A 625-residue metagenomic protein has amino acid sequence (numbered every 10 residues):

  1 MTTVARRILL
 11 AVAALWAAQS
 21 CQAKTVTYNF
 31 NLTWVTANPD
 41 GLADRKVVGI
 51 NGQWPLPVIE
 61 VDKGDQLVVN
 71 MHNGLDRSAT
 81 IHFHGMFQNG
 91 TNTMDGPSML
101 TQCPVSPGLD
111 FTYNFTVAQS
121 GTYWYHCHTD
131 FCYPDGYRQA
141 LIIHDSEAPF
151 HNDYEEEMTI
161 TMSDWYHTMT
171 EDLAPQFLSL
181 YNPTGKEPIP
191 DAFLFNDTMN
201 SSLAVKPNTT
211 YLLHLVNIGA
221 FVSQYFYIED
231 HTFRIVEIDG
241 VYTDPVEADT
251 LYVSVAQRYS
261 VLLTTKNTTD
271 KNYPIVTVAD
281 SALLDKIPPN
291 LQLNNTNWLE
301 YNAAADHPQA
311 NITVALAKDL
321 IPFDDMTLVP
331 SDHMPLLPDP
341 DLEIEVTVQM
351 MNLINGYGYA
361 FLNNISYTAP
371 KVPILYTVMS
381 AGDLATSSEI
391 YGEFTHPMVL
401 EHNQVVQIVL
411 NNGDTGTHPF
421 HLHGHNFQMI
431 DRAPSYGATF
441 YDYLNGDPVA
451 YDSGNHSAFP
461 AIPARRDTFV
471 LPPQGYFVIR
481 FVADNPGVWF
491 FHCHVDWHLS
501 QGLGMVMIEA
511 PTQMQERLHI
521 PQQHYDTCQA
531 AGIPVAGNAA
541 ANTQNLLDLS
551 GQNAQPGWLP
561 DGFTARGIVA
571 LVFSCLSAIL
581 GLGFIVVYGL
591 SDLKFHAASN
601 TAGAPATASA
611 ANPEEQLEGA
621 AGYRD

Functional and structural regions predicted by a protein language model:
M1-A23: Fungal secretory targeting signals
W16-D110, I143, N152-E155, E171 (+4 more regions): N-terminal, post-signal-peptide metal-ligating segments of extracellular/periplasmic oxidoreductases, dominated by
M71-L75, L215-G219, V409-D414: Asparagine-centered strand-capping/turn motif at beta-strand->loop junctions
L75-D76, Q88, P97-E155, L251-A305 (+2 more regions): Extracellular/periplasmic metallocenter environments
N92-M99, C103-S106, T161-M162, T170 (+3 more regions): Histidine- and aromatic-rich segments of cupredoxin/plastocyanin-like copper-binding domains
E229-Y242, G413-N455, N485, D496-Q501 (+1 more regions): Active/binding-pocket-proximal capping segment
S388-M429, Q474, A483: C-terminal substrate/ligand-recognition segments
A578-D592: Alpha-helical transmembrane segments
